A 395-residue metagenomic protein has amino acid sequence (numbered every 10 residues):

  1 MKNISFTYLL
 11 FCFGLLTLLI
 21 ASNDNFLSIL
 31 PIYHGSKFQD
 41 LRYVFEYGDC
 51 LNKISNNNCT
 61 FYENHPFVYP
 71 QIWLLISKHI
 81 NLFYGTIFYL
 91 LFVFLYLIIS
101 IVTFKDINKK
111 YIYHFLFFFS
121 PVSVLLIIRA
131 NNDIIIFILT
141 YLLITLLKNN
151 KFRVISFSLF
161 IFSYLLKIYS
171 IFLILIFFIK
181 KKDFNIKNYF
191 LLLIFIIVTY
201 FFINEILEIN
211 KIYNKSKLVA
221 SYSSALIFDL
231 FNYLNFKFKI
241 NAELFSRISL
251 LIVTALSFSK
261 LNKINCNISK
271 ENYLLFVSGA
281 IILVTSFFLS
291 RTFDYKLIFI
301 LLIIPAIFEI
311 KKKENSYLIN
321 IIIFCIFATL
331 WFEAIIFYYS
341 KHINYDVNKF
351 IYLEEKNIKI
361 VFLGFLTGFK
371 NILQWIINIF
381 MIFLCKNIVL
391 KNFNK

Functional and structural regions predicted by a protein language model:
K2-K148, R153-V154, F178-F293, L301 (+1 more regions): Primarily membrane-embedded glycan-assembly and transfer machineries that use lipid-linked glycans
I87, L173, N185, I310 (+1 more regions): Secondary-structure transition/capping residues
I128-T140, S156, I161-I168, F236-K239 (+2 more regions): Contiguous hydrophobic segments
N132-I144, I168-I171, K296-P305, N371-N378: Hydrophobic core segments of transmembrane alpha-helices in multi-pass, intramembrane catalytic enzymes
S158-F178, F288-K296: Transmembrane helices and adjacent periplasmic/lumenal helix-loop junctions of polyprenol-phosphate-dependent
F177, K181, P305-A306, I310: Active-site catalytic microenvironments for nucleophilic, acid-base chemistry
F308-K395: Aromatic-enriched
